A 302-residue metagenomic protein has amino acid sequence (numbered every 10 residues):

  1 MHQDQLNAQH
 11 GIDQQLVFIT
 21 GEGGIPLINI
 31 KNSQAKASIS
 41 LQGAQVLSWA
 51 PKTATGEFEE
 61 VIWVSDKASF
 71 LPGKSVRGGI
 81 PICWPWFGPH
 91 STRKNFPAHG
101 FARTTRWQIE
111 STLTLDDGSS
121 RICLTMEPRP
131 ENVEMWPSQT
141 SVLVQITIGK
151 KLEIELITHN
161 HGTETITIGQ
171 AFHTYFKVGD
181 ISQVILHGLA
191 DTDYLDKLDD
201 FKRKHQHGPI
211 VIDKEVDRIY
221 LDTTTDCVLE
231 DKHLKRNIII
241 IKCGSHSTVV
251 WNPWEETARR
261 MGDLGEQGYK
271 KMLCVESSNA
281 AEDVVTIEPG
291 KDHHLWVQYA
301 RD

Functional and structural regions predicted by a protein language model:
M1-K74, T225-D226, D231-H246, P289-D302: Beta-strand-rich N-terminal accessory domains
T20-E22, F96-I148: Extended, loop-rich substrate-binding clefts of extracytoplasmic carbohydrate-active enzymes
I39, L156-G162, R301: Asparagine-centered strand-capping/turn motif at beta-strand->loop junctions
E59-L115, C123-T125, G290: Extended, compositionally biased flexible segments
I62-W63, C83, I238-D302: Active-site pocket scaffolds in enzymes
L71-P72, S111, L143-Q145, E282-I287: Beta-strand-rich interaction surfaces with strong enrichment in secreted/lumenal proteins
V142, L152-I154, H293: Hydrophobic core residues within well-ordered beta-strands of beta-rich domains
T165-T167, A171, Y175-V249: Active-site/ligand-binding surface loops and adjacent short beta/alpha elements that line catalytic pockets across
